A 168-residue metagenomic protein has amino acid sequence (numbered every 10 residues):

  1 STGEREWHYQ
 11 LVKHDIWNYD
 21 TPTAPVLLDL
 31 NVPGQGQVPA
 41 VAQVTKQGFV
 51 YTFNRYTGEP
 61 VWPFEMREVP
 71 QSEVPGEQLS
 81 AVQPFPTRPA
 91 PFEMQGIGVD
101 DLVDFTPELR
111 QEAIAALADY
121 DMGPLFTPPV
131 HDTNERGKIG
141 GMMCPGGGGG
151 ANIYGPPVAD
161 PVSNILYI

Functional and structural regions predicted by a protein language model:
S1-I168: Beta-sheet-rich non-transmembrane sensory/scaffold domains
